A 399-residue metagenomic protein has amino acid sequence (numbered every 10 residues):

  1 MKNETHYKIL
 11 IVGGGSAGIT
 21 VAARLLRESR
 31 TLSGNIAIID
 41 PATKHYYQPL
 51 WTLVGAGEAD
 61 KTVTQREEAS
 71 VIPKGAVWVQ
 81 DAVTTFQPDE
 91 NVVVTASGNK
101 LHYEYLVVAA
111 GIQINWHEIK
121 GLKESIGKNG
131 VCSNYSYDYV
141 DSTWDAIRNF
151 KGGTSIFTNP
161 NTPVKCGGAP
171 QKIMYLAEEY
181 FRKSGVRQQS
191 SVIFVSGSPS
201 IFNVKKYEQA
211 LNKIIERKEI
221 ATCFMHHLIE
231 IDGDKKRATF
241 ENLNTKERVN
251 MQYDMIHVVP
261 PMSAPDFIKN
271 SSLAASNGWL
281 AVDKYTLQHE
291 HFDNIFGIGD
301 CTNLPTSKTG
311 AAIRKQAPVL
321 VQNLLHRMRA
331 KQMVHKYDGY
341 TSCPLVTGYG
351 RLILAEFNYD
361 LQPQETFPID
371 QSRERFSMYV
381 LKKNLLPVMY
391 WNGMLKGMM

Functional and structural regions predicted by a protein language model:
M1-Y7, A76-K172, L176-G185, K246 (+1 more regions): FAD-binding core/adjacent interface of flavoenzyme oxidoreductases
K2-V77, N161-K205: Beta1-alpha1 glycine-rich phosphate/pyrophosphate-binding loop at the start of Rossmann-like nucleotide-binding domains
N35, A76-F86, E90-V93, L101 (+2 more regions): A Rossmann-like FAD-binding core segment of flavoenzymes
N115-E118, E124-K151, Q252-K315, L325-H326: FAD-site-proximal beta/loop scaffold in flavoenzymes
E179, I313-G339: Internal hydrophobic alpha-helix adjacent to the cofactor/substrate pocket in enzyme cavities
I201, D234, K336-I353: Flavin (FAD/FMN) cofactor-binding core of flavoprotein oxidoreductases
G278-F296, T347-L361, E365-T366: FAD-binding beta-loop-beta segment adjacent to the flavin cofactor pocket
L354-M399: C-terminal auxiliary extensions adjacent to catalytic cores
